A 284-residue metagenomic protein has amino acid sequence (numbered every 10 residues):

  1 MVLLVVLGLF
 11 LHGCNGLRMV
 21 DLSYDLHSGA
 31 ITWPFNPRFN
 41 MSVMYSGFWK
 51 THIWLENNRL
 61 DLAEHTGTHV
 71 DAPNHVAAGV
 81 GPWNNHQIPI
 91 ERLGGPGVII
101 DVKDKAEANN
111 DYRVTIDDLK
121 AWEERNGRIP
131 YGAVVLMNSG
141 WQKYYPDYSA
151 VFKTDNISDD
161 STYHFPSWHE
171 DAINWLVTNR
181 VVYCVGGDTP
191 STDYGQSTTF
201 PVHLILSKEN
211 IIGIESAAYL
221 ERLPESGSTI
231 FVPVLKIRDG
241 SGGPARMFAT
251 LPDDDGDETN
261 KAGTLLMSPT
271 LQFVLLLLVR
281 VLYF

Functional and structural regions predicted by a protein language model:
V2-K261, L265-Q272, L276, R280-F284: Active-/binding-site microenvironments in catalytic and ligand-binding cores
